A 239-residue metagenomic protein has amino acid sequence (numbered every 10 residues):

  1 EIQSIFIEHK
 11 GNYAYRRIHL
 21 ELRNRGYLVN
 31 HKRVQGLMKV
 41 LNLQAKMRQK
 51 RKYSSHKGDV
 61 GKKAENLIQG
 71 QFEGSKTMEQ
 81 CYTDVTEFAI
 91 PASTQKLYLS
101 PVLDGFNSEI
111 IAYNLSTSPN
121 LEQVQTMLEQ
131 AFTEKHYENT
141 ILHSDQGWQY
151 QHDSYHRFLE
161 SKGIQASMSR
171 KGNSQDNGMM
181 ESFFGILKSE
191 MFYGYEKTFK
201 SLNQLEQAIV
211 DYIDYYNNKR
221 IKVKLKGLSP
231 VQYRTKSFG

Functional and structural regions predicted by a protein language model:
E1-K76, N173, S229-S237: Basic, flexible linker segments flanking DNA-binding modules in nucleic acid-interacting mobile-element proteins
I2, I18, V34, M38 (+13 more regions): Mobile genetic element proteins and their domesticated derivatives, centered on retroelements and DNA transposons
G11, Y27, F72-E73, A92 (+3 more regions): Conserved, non-catalytic sequence blocks in retroelement Pol enzymes and Pol-derived host proteins
S54-G58, S144-Q146, H152-D153, A166-K188 (+2 more regions): RNase H-like two-metal-ion nuclease catalytic core shared by retroviral integrases and related mobile-element nucleases
G70-I111, T117-P119: An active-site-proximal beta-strand-loop segment
Q95, Y113-K135: Active-site beta-loop-alpha junctions of metal-dependent nucleic acid enzymes, especially the RNase H-like/DDE
N107-Y113, S167-S169, Y193-Y195: Short small-residue beta-strand/loop micro-motif enriched in glycine and branched aliphatics
D153, E160-I164, K188-G239: C-terminal domain-tail junction helix/linker
